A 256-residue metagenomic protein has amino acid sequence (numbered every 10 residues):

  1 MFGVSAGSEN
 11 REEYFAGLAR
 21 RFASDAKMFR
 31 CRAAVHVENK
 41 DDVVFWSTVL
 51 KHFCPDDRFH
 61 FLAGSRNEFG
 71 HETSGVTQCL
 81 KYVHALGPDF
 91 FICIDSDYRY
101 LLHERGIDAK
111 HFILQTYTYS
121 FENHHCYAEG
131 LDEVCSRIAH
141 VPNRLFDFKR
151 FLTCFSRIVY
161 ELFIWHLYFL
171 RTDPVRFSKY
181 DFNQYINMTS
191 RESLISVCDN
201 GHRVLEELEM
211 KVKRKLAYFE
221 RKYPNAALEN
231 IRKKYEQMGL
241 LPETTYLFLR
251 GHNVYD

Functional and structural regions predicted by a protein language model:
M1-D256: Acidic, divalent-metal-binding catalytic cores of TOPRIM and closely related two-metal-ion phosphodiester/pyrophosphate
